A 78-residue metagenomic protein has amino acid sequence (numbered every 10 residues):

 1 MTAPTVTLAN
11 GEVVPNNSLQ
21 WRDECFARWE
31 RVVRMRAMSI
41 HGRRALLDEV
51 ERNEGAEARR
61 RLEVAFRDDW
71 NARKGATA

Functional and structural regions predicted by a protein language model:
T2-R44: N-terminal acidic leader/helix
D48-A78: Short, compact, well-ordered microdomains
